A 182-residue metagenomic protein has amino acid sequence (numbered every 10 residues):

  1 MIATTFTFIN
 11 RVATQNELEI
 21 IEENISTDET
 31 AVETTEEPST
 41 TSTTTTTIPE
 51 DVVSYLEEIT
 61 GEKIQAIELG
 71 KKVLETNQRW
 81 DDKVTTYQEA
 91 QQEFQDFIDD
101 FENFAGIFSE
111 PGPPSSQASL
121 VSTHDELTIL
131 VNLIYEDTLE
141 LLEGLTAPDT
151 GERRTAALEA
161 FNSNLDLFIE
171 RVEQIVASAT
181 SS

Functional and structural regions predicted by a protein language model:
M1-F6: Hydrophobic membrane-insertion alpha-helices, especially the h-region of bacterial N-terminal signal peptides
R11-T27: Ser/Thr/Pro/Gly-rich low-complexity linker/stalk segments immediately outside membranes or between
N24, E37-T40, K83, L142: Intrinsically disordered, low-complexity segments
S26-T47: Extracellular mucin-like PTS domains
T35, T46, F108-P111, L145: Compositionally biased, intrinsically disordered/low-complexity regions enriched for serine, proline and threonine
S39, E50, P114-S115, D149: Generic low-complexity segments that are intrinsically disordered, proline-rich and/or Lys/Arg-biased
I48-E93, T123-S182: C-terminal amphipathic alpha-helix
F94-L130: Mature extracytoplasmic domains of secretory-pathway proteins
